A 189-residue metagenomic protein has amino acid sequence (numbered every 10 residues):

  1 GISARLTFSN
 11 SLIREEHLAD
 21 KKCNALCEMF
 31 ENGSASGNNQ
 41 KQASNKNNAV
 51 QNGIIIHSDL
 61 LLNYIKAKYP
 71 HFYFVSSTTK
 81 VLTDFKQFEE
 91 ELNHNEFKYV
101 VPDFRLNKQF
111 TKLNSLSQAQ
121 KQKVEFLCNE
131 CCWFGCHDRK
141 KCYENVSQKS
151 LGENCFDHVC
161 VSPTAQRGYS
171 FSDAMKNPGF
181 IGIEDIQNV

Functional and structural regions predicted by a protein language model:
G1-Q40, N45-E91, F97-V189: Active-site pocket-lining/capping segments in soluble small-molecule metabolic enzymes
